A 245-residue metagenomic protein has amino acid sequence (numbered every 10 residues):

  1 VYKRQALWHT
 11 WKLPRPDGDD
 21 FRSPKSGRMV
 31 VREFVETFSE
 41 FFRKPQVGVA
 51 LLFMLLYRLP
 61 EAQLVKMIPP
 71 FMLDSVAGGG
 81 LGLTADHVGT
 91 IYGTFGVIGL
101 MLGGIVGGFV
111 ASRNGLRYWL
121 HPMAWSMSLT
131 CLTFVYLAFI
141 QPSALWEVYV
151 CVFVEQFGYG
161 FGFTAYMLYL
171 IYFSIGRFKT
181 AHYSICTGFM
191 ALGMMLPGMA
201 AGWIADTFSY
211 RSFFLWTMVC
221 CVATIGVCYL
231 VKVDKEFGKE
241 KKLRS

Functional and structural regions predicted by a protein language model:
V1-Y2: Short, small-residue-biased leader/transition segments that mark boundaries at the very start of proteins
A6-K12, L215-S245: Multi-pass alpha-helical transporter architecture, strongest for 12-TM Major Facilitator/SLC carriers used
D17-V49: Juxtamembrane intracellular "pre-TM" segments in multi-pass secondary transporters
Y57, K66-V88: Short amphipathic helix-loop junctions that connect adjacent transmembrane helices in Major Facilitator Superfamily/SLC
A85-D86, G176-C186: Loop-to-transmembrane helix entry/capping segments in MFS-fold secondary transporters and related SLC/MFSD carriers
L102-W119, A205-D206: Helix-to-loop junctions at the C-terminal end of transmembrane segments in multipass secondary transporters
W125-S143: C-terminal ends and interior cores of transmembrane alpha-helices in multi-pass membrane transporters/permeases
F161-I175: Intracellular juxtamembrane helix-capping segments at the cytosolic ends of symmetry-related transmembrane helices
